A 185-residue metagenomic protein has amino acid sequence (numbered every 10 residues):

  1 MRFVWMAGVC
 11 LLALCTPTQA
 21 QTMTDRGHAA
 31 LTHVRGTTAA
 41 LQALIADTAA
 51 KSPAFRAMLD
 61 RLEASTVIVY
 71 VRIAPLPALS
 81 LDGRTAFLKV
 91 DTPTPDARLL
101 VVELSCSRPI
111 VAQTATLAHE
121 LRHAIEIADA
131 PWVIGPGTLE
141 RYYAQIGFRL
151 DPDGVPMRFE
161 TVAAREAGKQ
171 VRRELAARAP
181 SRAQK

Functional and structural regions predicted by a protein language model:
V4-C15: Bacterial N-terminal signal peptides
T18-D91: A metal-dependent hydrolase signature that marks the N-terminal structural subdomain at the beginning of catalytic folds
T24-Q42, D96-L104, A144-P152: Acidic/histidine-rich, surface-exposed loop or edge segments in extracytoplasmic proteins
A57-L59, I68, R72-K89, V111 (+1 more regions): Metalloprotease/metallohydrolase-associated module, dominated by Zn2+-dependent proteases
A78-A112, A124-I127: Active-site scaffold of zinc-dependent metalloenzymes
L117: A conserved beta-strand element that flanks and buttresses the S-adenosyl-L-methionine
L121-G137: Catalytic Zn2+-binding segment of zinc metalloproteases
